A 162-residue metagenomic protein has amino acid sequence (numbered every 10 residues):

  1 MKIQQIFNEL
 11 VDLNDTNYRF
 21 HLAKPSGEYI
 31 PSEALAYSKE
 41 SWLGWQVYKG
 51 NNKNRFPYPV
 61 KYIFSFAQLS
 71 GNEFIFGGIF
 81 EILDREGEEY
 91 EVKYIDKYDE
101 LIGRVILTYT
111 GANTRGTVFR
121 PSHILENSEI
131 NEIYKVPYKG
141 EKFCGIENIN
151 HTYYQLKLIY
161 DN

Functional and structural regions predicted by a protein language model:
M1-R19, P25-G27, A34, N72-G77 (+1 more regions): Contiguous surface segments at macromolecular interaction interfaces
G27-I30, W45: Generic detector of short, locally flexible boundary/turn motifs and exposed helical patches
A36-N52: Charged, amphipathic alpha-helical segments
N51-S70: Short coil-to-beta transition motif at edge beta-strands of beta-rich domains
V60, A67, I82, F143-I146: Assembly/interface hotspot detector across virion components, adhesins/toxins, and nucleic-acid enzymes
